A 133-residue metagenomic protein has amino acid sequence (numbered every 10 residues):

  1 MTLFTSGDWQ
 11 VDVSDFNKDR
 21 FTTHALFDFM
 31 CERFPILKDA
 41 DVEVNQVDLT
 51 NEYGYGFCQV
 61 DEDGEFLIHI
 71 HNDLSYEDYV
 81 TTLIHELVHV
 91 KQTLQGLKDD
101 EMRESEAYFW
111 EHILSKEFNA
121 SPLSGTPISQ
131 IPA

Functional and structural regions predicted by a protein language model:
M1-F4, A133: Short, intrinsically disordered N-terminal pre-domain segments
S6-F66, N72-Y76, K116-I131: Auxiliary, metal-adjacent structural segments of Zn-dependent hydrolase domains
T22, V80, I84, R103-E106: Hydrophobic (often cysteine-bearing) scaffold residues that line and stabilize catalytic clefts of nucleotide/cofactor
E77, K98-D99: Acidic-and-aromatic substrate-binding clefts and catalytic sites of carbohydrate-active enzymes
T81-L94: Active-site recognition of the HExxH zinc-binding catalytic motif
V90-K91, L114, F118: Hydrophobic recognition helices of helix-based DNA-binding modules
T93-L97, H112: Short, function-defining helix-loop hinge/capping sites that tune catalysis or transport
M102-K116: An active-site-proximal "capping" alpha-helix that borders the catalytic cofactor pocket
